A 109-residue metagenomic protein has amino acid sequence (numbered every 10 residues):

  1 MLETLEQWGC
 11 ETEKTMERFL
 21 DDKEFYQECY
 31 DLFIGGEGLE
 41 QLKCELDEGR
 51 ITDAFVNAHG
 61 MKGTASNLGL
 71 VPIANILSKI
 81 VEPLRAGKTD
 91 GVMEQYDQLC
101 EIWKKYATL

Functional and structural regions predicted by a protein language model:
M1-L2: C-terminal compact regulatory domains
L5-E6, E82, E94: Hydrophobic, well-ordered secondary-structure segments that either form specific early membrane-associated helices used
L5-G9, G35, I73: Generic alpha-helical segment signature
C10-G60, D90-L109: Long, amphipathic alpha-helical coiled-coil segments characteristic of histidine-phosphotransfer scaffolds
G38, R50-N57, A65-R85: Short, well-ordered alpha-helical segments that carry or flank key catalytic/ligand-binding motifs at enzyme/regulatory
